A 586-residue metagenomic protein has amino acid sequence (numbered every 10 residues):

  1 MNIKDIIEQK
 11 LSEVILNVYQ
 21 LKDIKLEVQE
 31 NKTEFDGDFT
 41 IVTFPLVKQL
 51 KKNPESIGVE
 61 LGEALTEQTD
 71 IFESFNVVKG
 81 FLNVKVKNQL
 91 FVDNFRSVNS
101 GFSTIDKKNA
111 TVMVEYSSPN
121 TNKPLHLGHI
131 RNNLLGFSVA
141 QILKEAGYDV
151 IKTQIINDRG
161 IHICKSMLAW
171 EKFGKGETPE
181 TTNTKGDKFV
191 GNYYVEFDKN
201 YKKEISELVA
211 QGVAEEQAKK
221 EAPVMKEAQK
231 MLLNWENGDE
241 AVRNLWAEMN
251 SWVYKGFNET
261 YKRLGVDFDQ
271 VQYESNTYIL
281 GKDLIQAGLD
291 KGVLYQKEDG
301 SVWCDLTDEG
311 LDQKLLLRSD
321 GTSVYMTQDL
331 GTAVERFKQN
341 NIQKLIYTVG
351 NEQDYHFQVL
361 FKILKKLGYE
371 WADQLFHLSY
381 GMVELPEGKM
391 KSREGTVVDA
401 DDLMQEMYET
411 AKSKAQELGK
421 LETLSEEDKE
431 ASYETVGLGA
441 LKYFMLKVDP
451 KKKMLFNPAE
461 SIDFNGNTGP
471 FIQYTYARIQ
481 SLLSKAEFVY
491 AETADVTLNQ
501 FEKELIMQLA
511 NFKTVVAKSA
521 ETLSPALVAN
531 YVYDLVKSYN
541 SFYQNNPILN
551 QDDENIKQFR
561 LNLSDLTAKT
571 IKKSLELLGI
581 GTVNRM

Functional and structural regions predicted by a protein language model:
M1-V92, D106-M586: Non-catalytic interaction-recognition regions
N99: His/Asp/Glu-rich metal-coordinating catalytic cores of metallo-dependent phosphodiesterases/hydrolases acting on
